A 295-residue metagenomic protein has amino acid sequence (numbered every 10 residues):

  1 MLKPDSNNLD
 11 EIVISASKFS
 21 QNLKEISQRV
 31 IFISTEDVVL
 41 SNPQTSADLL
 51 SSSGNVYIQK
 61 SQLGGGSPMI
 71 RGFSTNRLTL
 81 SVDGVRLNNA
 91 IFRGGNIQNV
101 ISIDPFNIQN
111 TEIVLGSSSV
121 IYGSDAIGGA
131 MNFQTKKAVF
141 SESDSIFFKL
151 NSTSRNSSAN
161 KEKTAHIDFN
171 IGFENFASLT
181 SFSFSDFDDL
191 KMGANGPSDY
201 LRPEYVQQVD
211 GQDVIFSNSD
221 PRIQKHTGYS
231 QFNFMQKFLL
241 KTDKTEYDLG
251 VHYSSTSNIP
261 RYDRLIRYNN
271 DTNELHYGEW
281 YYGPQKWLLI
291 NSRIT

Functional and structural regions predicted by a protein language model:
M1-V39, T75: Short, acidic, small-residue-rich periplasmic hinge/interaction motif at the N-terminus of Gram-negative outer-membrane
I26-T45, P68-G72, N99, N156-S158: Short, polar/charged loop or turn motifs at beta-strand boundaries
A47-N89, Q109-N110: Extracytoplasmic beta-strand/coil segments of soluble accessory domains associated with Gram-negative outer-membrane
K60-Q62, G123, S157-K161, G172 (+4 more regions): Short sequence motifs at beta-strands and strand-loop junctions characteristic of Gram-negative outer-membrane
M69, L87-S117: Short acidic/polar hinge/loop motifs at secondary-structure boundaries that mediate gating or recognition
N107-Q109, L115, V120-Y205, G228-F234 (+1 more regions): Outer-membrane beta-barrel translocator/receptor signature
I113-V114, F148-N151, F216-R222, T272-G278: Extracytoplasmic loops and strand-loop junctions of Gram-negative outer membrane beta-barrel proteins
K225-M235, K241-R293: Flexible loop and strand-edge segments within Gram-negative outer membrane beta-barrel domains
